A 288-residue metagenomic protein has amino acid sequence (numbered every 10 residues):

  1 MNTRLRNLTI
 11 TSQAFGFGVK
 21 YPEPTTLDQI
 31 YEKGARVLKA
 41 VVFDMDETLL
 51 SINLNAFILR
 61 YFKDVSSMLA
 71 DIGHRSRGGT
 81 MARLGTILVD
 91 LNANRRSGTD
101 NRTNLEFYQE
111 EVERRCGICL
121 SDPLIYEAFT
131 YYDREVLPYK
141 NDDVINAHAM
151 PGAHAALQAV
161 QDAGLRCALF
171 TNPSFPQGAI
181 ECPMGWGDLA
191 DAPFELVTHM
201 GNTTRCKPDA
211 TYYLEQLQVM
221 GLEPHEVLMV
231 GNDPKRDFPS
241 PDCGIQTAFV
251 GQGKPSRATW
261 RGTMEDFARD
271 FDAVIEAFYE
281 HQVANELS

Functional and structural regions predicted by a protein language model:
M1-V41, Q158-Q161, F170, S174-F175 (+1 more regions): Asp-based, Mg2+/Mn2+-dependent phosphohydrolase catalytic module
G18-Y21, T25-G85: Active-site neighborhood of HAD-like aspartate-dependent phosphohydrolases
T48-L54, A93-S97, R166-A168: A ubiquitous short alpha-helical element
L54-F57, Y61, A149, A179-C182 (+1 more regions): Residues at alpha-helix caps and immediate loop-helix transition turns in enzyme cores, especially N- and C-cap
A70-T86, R114-T130, A190-L196, H225: Short, surface-exposed acidic
T86-V136: A metal-dependent, Asp-based hydrolase signature
R102-T103, L137-A168: Short, acidic loop-to-helix structural element flanking the phosphoryl-transfer center in phosphate-processing enzymes
